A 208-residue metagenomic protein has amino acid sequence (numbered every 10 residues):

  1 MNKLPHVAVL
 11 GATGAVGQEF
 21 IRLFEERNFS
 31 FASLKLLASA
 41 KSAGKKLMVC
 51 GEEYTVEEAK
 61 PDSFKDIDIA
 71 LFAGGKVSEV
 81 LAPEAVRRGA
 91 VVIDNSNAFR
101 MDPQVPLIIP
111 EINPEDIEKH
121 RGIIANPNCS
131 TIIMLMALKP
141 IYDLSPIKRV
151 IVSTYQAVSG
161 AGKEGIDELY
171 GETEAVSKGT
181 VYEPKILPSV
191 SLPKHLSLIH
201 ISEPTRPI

Functional and structural regions predicted by a protein language model:
M1-S197: N-terminal Rossmann-like NAD(P) cofactor-binding subdomain of oxidoreductases, focused on the glycine-rich
I199-I208: Single conserved hydrophobic/aromatic residue that forms the stacking wall/gate of nucleotide- or nucleobase-binding
